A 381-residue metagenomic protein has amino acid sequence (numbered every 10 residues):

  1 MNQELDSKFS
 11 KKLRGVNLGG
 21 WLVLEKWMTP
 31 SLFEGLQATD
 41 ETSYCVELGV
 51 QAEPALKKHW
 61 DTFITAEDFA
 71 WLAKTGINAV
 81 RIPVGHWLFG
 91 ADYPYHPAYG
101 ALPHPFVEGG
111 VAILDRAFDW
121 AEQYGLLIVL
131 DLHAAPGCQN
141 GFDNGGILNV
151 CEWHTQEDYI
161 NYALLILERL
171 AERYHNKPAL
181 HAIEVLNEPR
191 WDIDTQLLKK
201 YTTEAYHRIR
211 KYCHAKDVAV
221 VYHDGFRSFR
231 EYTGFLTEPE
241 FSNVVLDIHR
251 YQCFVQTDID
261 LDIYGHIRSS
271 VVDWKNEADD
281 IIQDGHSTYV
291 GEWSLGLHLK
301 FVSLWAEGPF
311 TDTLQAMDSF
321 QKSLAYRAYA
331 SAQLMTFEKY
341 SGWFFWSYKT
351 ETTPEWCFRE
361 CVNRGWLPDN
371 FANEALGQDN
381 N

Functional and structural regions predicted by a protein language model:
M1-N17: N-terminal module-boundary/linker segments of secreted carbohydrate-active enzymes
K11-G15, V23, W27-A219, D224 (+1 more regions): Active-site mouth of glycoside hydrolases
V16-G19, P83-G85, H249, E292-S294: Short loop/turn segments at strand-loop or loop-helix junctions that form parts of catalytic or ligand-binding pockets
G19, L24, W346: Structured beta-strand/turn binding interfaces of compact recognition modules in eukaryotic regulators
D131, H223, H249, W346-Y348: Conserved beta-strand termini and adjacent loop/short-helix elements that scaffold enzyme active sites in alpha/beta
Q139-I147, R190, Q196, T202 (+2 more regions): Short, electropositive alpha-helical surface patch
L165, E172, A179, L186-S331: Extracellular glycoside hydrolase catalytic/binding regions
Q315, S319-N381: Aromatic-rich peripheral "rim/lid" segments of glycoside hydrolase catalytic domains that contact and position glycan
